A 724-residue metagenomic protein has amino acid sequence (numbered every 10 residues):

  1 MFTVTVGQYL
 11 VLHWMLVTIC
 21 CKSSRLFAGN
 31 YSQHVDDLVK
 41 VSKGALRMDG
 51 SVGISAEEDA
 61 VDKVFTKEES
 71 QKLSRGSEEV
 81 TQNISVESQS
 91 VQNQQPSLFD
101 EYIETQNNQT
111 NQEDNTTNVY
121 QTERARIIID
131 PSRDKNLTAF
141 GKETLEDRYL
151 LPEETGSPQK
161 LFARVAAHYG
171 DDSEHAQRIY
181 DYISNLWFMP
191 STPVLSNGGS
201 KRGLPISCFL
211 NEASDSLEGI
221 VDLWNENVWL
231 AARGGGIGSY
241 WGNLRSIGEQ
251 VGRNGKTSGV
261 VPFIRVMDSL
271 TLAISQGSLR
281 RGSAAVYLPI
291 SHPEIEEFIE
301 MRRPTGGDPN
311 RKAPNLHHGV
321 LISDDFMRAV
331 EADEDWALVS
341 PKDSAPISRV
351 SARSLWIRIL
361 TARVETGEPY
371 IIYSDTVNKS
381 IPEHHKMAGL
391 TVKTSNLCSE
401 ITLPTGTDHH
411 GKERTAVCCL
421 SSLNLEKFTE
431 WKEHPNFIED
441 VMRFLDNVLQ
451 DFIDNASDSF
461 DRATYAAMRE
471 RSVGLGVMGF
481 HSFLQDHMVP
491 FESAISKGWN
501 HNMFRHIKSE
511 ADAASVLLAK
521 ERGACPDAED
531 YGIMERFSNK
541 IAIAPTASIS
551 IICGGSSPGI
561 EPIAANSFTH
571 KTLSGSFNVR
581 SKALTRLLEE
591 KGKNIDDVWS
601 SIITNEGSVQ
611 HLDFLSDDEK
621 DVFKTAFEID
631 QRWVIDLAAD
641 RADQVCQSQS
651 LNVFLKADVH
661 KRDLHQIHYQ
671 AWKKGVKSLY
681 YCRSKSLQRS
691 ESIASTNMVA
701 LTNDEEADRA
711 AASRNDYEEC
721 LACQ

Functional and structural regions predicted by a protein language model:
L16-P205, W356-L360, E365, Y669 (+4 more regions): Acidic/polar, glycine-rich intrinsically disordered N-terminal extensions of enzymes
D100-Q106, E113-S173, L244, G248 (+4 more regions): Conserved, charged catalytic cores of large soluble enzymes
K135-N136, C398-T407, L449, I453-D454 (+1 more regions): Catalytic alpha/beta core of large soluble enzyme barrels
L151, H168-H175, Y180-L204, F209-G252 (+7 more regions): Function-dense linear segments that define catalytic or interfacial modules in macromolecule-processing proteins
E174-I179, I237-S239, S278-A285, Y373 (+6 more regions): Flexible, glycine/charged-enriched surface loops at secondary-structure junctions
S214-L217, N227, L244-S246, S291-I295 (+19 more regions): Short, glycine-/Ser/Thr-/acidic-enriched flexible segments
W241-I247, V286-E294, D375-E383, D458-E470 (+6 more regions): A glycine-rich phosphate-binding loop feature that marks nucleotide/adenosyl-phosphate handling sites
I438-T464, M468, S472, H487-T546 (+2 more regions): Internal maturation/activation junctions in enzymes
